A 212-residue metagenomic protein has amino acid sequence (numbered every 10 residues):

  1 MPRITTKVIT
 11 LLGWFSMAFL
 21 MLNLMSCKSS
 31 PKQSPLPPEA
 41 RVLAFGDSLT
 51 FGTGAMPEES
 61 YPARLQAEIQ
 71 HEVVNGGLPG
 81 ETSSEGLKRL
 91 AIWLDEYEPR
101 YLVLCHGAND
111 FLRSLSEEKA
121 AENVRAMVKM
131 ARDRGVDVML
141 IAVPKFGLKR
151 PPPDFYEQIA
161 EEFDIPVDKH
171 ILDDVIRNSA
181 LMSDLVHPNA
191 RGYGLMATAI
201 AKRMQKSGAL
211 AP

Functional and structural regions predicted by a protein language model:
P2-F15: Bacterial N-terminal signal peptides that target proteins for export
N23-S26: C-terminal motif of bacterial Sec signal peptides marking the signal peptidase cleavage site
K28-T82, R89-E98: Serine-esterase "nucleophile elbow" of acetyl-processing enzymes
G52-M56, E81-S84, S114-L115, F146-K149: Acidic-and-aromatic substrate-binding clefts and catalytic sites of carbohydrate-active enzymes
E68, K88-P212: Alpha-helical cap/lid subdomain in secreted, periplasmic, or secretory-pathway luminal O-acyl-processing enzymes
